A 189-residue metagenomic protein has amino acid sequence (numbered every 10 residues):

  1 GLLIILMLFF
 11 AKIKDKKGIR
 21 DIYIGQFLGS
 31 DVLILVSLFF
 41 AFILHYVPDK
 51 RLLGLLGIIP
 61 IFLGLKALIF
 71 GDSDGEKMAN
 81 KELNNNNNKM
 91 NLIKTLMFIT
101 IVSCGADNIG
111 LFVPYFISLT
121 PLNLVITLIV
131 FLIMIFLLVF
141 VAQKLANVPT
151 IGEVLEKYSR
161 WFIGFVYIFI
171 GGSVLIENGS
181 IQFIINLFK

Functional and structural regions predicted by a protein language model:
G1-H45, P114-I129: Juxtamembrane transmembrane-helix termini in multi-pass membrane transport proteins
G1-L2, M78-S103, V125-I129, I133 (+1 more regions): Small-residue-enriched transmembrane helix starts and helix-helix packing motifs in multi-pass inner-membrane proteins
G1-L3, R51-I59, N123-L137: Structural signature of hydrophobic alpha-helical transmembrane segments
L6-M7, M134-T150: Transmembrane alpha-helical segments of integral membrane proteins
K17-E82, L155, G172: Membrane helix-loop-helix hairpins that form the core translocation module of multi-pass transporters
Q143-F165: Interfacial loop-to-transmembrane junctions
R160-N178: Final/C-terminal transmembrane alpha-helix of multipass membrane proteins
S173-K189: Juxtamembrane boundary at the C-terminal end of a transmembrane helix
